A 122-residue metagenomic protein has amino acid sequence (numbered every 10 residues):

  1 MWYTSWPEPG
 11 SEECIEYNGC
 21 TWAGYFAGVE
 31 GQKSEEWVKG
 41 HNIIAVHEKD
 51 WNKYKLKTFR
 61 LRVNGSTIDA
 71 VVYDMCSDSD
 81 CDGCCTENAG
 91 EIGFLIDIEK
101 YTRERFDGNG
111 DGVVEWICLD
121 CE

Functional and structural regions predicted by a protein language model:
M1-E122: Secreted/periplasmic proteins
